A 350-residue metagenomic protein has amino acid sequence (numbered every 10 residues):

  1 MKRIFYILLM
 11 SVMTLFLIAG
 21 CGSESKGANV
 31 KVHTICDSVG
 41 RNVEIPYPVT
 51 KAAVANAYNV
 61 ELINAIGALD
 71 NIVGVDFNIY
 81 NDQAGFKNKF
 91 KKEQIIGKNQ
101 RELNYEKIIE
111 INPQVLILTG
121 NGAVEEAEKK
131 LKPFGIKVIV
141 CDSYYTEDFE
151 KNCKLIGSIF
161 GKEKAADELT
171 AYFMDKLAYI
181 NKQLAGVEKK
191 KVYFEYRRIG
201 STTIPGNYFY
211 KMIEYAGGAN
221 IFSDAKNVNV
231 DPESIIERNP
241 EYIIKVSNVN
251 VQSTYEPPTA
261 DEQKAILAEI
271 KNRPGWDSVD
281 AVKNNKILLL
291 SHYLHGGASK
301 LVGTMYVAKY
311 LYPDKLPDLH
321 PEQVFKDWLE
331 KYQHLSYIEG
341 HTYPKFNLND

Functional and structural regions predicted by a protein language model:
K2-E24: Sec-dependent N-terminal signal peptides of Gram-positive bacterial secreted proteins and lipoproteins
S23, V32, N42, V115 (+4 more regions): Extracytoplasmic substrate-binding proteins
S38-G40, Q94-E106, A225-P232: Short helix-initiation/N-cap motifs at beta->coil->alpha
V54-I109, V115-N121: A short, structured surface patch at a secondary-structure boundary
N104-P113, D231-N239: Short helices/loops that flank or line small-molecule/ion binding pockets
G122-P133, N248-E269: A ligand-binding cleft/hinge motif common to bilobed small-molecule-binding domains
G206-N227: Alpha-helical, coiled-coil/dimerization segments enriched in small aliphatic residues
M212, V228-Y255: Ligand-binding pocket segment of bilobal, Venus flytrap-like solute-binding proteins
